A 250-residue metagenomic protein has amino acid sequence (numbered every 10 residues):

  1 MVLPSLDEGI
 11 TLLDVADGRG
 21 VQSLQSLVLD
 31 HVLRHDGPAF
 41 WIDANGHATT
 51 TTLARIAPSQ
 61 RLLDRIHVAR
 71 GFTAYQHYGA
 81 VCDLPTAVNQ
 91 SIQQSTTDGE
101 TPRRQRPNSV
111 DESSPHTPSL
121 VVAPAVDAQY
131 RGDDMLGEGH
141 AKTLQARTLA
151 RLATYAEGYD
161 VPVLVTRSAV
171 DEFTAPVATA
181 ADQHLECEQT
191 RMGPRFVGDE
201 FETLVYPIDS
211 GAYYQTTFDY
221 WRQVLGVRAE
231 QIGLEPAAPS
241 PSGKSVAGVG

Functional and structural regions predicted by a protein language model:
M1-G250: N-terminal regions of ATP-driven nucleic-acid and macromolecular assemblies, encompassing P-loop NTP-binding domains
